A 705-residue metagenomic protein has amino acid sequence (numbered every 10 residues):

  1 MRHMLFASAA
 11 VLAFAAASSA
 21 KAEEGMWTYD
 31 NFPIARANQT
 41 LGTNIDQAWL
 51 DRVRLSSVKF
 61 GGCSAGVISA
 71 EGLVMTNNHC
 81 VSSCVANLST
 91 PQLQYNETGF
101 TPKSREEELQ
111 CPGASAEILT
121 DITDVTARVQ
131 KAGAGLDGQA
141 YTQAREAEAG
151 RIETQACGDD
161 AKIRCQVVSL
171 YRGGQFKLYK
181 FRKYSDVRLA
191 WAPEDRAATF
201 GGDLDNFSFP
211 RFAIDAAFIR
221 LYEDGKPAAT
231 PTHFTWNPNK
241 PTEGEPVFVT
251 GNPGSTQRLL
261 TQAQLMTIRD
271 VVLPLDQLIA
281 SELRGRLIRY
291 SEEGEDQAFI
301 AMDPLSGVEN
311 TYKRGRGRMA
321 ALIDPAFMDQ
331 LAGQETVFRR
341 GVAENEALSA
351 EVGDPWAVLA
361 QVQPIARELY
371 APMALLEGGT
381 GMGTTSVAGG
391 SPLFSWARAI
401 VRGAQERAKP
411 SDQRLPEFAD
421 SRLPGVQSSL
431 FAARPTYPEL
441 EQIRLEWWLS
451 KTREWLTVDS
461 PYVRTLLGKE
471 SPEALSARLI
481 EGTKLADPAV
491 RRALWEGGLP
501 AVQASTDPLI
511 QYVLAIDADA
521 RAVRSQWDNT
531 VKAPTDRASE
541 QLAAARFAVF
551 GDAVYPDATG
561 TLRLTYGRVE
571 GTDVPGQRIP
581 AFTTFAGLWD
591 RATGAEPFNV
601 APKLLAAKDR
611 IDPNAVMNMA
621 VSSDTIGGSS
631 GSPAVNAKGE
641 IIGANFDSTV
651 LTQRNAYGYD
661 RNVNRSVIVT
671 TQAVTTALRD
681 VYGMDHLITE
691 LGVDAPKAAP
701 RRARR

Functional and structural regions predicted by a protein language model:
R2-F6, A13-R705: Terminal presequence/propeptide segments associated with secretion/organelle targeting and zymogen/polyprotein
